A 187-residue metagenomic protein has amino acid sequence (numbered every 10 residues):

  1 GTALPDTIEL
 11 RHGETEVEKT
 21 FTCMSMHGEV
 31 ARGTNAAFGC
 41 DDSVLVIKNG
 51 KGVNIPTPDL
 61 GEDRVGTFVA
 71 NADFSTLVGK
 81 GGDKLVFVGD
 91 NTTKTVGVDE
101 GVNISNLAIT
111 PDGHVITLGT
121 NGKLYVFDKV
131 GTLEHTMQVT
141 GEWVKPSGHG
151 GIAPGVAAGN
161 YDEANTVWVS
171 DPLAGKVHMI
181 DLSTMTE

Functional and structural regions predicted by a protein language model:
G1-E187: Predominantly soluble domains enriched in secretory-pathway, periplasmic, or organellar proteins
